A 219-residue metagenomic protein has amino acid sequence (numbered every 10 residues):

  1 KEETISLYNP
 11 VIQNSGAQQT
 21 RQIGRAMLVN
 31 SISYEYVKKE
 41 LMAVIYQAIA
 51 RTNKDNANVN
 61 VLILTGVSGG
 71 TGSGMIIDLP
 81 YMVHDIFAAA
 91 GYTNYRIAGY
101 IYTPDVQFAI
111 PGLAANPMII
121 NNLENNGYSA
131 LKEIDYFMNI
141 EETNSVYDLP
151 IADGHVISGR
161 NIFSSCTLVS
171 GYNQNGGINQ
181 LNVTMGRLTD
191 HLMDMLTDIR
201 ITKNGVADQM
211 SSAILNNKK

Functional and structural regions predicted by a protein language model:
K1-V59, V67, A88-K219: Terminal, contiguous helix-loop blocks that mediate binding/assembly
N60-V61, M82: Subunit-assembly interface segments of extracellular/virion macromolecular structures
T65-I77: Gly/Ser/Thr-rich loops at beta-strand to alpha-helix junctions that form or flank small-molecule/cofactor-binding
I77-A89: A glycine- and small-aliphatic-rich helix-loop capping segment at beta-alpha/alpha-beta transitions that lines
